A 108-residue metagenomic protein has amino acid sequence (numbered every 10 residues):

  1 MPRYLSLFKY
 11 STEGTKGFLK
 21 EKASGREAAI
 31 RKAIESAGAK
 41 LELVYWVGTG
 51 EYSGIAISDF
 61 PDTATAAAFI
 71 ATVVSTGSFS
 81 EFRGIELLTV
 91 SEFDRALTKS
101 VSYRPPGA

Functional and structural regions predicted by a protein language model:
M1-E35, K40, V47-Y52, S91-A108: Short S/T/G/P-rich N-terminal loop/turn motif that feeds into the first structured element of a domain
F8-Y10, A56-P61: Short beta-strand-to-loop capping motifs
L41-L43, F79: A broad structural signal for short, well-ordered beta-strand segments within beta-sheet-rich domains
L43-V44, G84: A structural preference for short, hydrophobic beta-strand core positions in alpha/beta folds
Y45-G48, S58: Structured beta->alpha junctions
D59-S91: An amphipathic, aromatic/His-enriched active-site/gating alpha helix that lines ligand/cofactor pockets
